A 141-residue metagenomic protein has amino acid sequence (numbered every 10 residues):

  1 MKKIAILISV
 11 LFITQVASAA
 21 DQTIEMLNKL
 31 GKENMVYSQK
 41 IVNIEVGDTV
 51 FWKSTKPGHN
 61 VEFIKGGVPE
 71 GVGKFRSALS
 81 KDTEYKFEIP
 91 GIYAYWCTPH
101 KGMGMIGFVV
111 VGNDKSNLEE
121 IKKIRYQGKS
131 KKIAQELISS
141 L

Functional and structural regions predicted by a protein language model:
M1-I4: Positively charged n-region of N-terminal signal peptides that target proteins for export
I6-S9: Sec-dependent N-terminal signal peptides
I13-V16: N-terminal signal peptide c-region/cleavage motif recognized by signal peptidases
S18-L141: Extracytoplasmic copper-binding redox domains, predominantly the cupredoxin/blue-copper superfamily
